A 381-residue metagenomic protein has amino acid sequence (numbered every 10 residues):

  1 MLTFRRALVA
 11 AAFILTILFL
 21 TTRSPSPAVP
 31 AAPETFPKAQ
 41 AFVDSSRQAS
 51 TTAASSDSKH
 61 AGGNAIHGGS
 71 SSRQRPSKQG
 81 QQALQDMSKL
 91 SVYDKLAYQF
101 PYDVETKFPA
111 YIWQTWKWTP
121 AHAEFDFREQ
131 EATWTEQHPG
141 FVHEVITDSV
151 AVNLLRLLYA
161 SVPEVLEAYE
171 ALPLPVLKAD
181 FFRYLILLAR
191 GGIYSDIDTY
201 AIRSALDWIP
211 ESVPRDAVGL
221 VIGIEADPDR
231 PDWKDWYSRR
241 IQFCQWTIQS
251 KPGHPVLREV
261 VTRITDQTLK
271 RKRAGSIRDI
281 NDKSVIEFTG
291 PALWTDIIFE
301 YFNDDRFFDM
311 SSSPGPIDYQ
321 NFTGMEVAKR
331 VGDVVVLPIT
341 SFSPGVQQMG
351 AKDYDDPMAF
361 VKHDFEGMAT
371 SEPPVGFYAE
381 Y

Functional and structural regions predicted by a protein language model:
M1-A179, S195-Y381: Glycosyltransferase-associated regions of secretory-pathway enzymes, highlighting luminal stem/catalytic domains
D180-G192: Small-residue hinge/turn detector
